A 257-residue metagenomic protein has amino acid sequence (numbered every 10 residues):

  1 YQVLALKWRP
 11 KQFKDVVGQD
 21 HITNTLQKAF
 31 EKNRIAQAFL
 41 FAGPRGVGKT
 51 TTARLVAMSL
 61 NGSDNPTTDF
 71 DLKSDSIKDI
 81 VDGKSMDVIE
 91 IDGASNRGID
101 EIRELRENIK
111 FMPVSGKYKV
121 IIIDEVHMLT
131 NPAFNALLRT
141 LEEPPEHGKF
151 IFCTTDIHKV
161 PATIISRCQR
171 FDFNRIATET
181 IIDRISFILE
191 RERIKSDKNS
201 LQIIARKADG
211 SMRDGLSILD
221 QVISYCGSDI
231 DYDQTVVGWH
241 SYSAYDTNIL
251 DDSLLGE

Functional and structural regions predicted by a protein language model:
Y1-R170, T180: P-loop/Walker A NTP-binding region and its immediately flanking N-terminal helices in P-loop NTPase folds
I22, A53, M58, K84 (+4 more regions): Extended, largely alpha-helical regulatory/partner-binding modules appended to the mid-to-C-terminal parts
